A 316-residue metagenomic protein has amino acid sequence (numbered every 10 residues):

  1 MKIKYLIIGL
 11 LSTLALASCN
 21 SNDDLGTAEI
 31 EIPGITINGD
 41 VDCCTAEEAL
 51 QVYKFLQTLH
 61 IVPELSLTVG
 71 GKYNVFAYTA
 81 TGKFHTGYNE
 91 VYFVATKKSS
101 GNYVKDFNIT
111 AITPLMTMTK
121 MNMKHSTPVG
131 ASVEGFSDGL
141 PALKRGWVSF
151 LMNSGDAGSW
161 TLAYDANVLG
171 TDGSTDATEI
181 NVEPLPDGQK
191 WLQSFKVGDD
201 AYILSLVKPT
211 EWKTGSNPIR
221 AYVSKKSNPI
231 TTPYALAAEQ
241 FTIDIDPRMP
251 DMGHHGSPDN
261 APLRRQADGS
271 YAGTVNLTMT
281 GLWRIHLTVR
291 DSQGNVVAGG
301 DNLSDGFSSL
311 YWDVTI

Functional and structural regions predicted by a protein language model:
L14-S18: C-terminal motif of bacterial Sec signal peptides marking the signal peptidase cleavage site
N20-M118: Acidic/polar, low-complexity intrinsically disordered N-terminal segments immediately downstream of a Sec signal
Y78, Y92-T96, V207, P218-K226 (+2 more regions): Short edge beta-strand/loop segments characteristic of extracellular beta-sandwich folds
N89, T96-S132, S224-A261, G300 (+1 more regions): Short flexible loop/turn segments that cap and initiate beta-strands
S100, N167-T175, R290-G300: Short acidic/polar inter-strand loop motif in beta-rich domains
V133-F150, R265-T274: Aromatic sugar-binding surface patches on proteins that engage polysaccharides or sugar-phosphate polymers
S149-D156, N276-L282, T315: Short, surface-exposed loop/turn segments at beta-strand-coil junctions that are enriched for proline with nearby
N153-I219: Surface-exposed beta-loop interaction hotspot
